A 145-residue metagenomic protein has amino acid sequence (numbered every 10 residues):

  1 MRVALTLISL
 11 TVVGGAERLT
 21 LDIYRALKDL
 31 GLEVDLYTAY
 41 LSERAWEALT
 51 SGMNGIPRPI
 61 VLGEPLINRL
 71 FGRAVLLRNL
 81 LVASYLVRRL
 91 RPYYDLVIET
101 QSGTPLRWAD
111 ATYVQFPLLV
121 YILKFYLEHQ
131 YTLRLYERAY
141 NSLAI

Functional and structural regions predicted by a protein language model:
M1-A4: Extreme N-terminal starter segment of soluble prokaryotic enzymes
T6-I8, Y37, T100, Y113: Short hydrophobic segments within beta-strands
L7-L21: A short, glycine/small-residue-rich beta-strand->loop->alpha-helix junction that serves as a flexible
L10-T11, L41, P117-L118: Short, glycine/serine-rich, charged loops/turns that create anion-binding and catalytic segments at active sites
Y24, K28: Gly/Ala-rich phosphate-binding loop of Rossmann-like dinucleotide-binding domains, activating on the conserved
L30, D35-T104: Active-site donor-binding segments of glycosyltransferases and PAPS-dependent sulfotransferases
R88, H129-I145: Membrane-proximal helix-turn-helix segments that form the acceptor-binding/catalytic region of lipid-linked
L96-Q101, L106-L133: Active-site proximal beta-strand in glycosyltransferases
